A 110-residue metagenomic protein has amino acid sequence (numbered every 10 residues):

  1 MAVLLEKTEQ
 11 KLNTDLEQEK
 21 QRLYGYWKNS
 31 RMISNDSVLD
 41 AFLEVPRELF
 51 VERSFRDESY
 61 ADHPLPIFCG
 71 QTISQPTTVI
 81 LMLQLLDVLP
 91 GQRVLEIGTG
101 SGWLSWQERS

Functional and structural regions predicted by a protein language model:
A2-I97, W103-Q107: Class I SAM-dependent transferase core
S110: Class I SAM-dependent methyltransferase SAM/SAH-binding core
